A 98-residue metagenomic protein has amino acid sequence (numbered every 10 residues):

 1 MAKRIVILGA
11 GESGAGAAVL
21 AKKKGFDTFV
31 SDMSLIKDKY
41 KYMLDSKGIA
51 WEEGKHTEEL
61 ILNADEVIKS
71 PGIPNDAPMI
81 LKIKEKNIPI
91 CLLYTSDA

Functional and structural regions predicted by a protein language model:
M1-L92: N-terminal leader/targeting and accessory segments in enzymes
Y94-A98: Conserved small/polar residues in nucleotide/adenosyl-binding loops
